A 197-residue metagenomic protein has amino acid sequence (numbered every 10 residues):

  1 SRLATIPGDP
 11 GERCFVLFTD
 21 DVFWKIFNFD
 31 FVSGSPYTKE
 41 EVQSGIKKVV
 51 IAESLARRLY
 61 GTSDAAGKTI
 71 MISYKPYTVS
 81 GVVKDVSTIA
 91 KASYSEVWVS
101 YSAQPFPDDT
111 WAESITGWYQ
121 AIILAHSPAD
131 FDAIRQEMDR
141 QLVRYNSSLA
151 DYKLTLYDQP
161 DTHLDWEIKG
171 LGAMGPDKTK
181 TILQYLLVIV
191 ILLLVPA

Functional and structural regions predicted by a protein language model:
S1-R13, V22, R57-R58, Q136: Hydrophobic, regular-secondary-structure patches
A4-T5, D130, L194: Generic hydrophobic, helix-prone segments enriched in Leu/Val/Ile
R13-C14, L156: Alpha-helical interaction segments
D20-Y37, K47-D177: Mid-to-C-terminal secondary-structure elements that act as membrane-proximal/extracytoplasmic interface segments
S44: A short beta-loop-beta micro-motif enriched in histidine and acidic residues
G175-A197: Hydrophobic alpha-helical transmembrane segments of multi-pass inner-membrane transport and secretion
